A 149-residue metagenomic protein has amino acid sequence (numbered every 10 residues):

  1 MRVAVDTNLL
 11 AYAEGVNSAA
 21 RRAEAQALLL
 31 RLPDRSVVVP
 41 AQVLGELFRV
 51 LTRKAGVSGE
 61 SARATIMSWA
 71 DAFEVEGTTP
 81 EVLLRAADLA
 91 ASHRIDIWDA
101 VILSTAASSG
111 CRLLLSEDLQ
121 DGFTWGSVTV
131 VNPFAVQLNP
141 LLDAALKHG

Functional and structural regions predicted by a protein language model:
M1-V39, K54-S61, Q137-D143, K147-G149: Short, well-structured N-terminal submotif of metal-dependent ribonuclease cores
T7, P80, D99-A100: Conserved glycosyltransferase catalytic-site signature
A41-G45, M67, D71-S92: Acidic catalytic patch
E46-E74: Active-site-proximal, substrate-binding regions of enzyme catalytic domains and RNA-binding/basic surfaces
L103, S108-G149: Acidic, PIN/NYN-like endoribonuclease modules and their adjacent C-terminal/linker elements
